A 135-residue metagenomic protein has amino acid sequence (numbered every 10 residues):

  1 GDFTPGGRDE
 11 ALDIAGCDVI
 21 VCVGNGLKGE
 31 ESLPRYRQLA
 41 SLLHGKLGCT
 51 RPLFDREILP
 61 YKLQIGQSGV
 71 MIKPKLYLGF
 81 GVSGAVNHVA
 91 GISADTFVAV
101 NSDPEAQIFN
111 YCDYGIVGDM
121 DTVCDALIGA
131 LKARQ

Functional and structural regions predicted by a protein language model:
G1-Q135: N-terminal glycine-rich FAD/FM-binding segment characteristic of electron-transfer flavoproteins
